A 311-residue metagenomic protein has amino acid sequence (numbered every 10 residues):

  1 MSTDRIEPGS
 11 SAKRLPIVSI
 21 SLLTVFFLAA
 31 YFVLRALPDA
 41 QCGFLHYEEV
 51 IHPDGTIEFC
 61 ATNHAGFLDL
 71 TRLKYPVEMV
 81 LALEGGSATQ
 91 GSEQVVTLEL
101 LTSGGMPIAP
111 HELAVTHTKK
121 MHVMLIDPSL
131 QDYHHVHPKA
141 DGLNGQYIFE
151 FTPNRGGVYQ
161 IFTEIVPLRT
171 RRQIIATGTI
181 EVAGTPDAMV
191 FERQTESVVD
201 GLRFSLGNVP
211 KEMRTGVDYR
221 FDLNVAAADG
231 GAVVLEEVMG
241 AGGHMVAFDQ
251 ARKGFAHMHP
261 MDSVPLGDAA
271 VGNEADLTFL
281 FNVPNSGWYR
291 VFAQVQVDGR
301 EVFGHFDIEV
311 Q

Functional and structural regions predicted by a protein language model:
S2-Q311: Intrinsically disordered, low-complexity terminal tails/loops enriched in metal-binding residues
